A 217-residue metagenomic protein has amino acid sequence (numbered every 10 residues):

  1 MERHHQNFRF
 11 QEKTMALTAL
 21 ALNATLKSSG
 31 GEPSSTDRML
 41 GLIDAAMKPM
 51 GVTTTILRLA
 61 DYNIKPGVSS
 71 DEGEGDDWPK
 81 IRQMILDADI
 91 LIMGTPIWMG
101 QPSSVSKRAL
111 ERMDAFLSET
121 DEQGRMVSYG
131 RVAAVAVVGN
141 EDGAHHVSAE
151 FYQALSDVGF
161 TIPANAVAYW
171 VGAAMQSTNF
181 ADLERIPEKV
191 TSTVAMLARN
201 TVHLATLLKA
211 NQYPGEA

Functional and structural regions predicted by a protein language model:
E2-Q123, F180-A217: N-terminal beta1-alpha1-beta2 submodule of the flavodoxin-like/Rossmannoid cofactor-binding fold
E122-G172, K189-S192: Short, glycine-/small-residue-rich phosphate/pyrophosphate-handling segment
A174-T178: Long, compositionally biased intrinsically disordered regions
